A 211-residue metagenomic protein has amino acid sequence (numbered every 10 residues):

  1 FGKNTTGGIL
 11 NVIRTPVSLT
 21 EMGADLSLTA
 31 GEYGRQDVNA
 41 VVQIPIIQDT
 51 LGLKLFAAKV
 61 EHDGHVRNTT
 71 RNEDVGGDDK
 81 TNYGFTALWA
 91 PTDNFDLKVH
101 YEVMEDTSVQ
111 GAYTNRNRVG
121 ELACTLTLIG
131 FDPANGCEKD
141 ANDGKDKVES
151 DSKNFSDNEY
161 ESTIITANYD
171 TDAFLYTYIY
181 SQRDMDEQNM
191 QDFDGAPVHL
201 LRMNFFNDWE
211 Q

Functional and structural regions predicted by a protein language model:
G2-T69, E73-Y83, N94-F95, E161 (+1 more regions): Outer-membrane beta-barrel translocator/receptor signature
N72, D78-Q211: Outer-membrane beta-barrel domain signature, strongest for Gram-negative TonB-dependent receptors and also present
